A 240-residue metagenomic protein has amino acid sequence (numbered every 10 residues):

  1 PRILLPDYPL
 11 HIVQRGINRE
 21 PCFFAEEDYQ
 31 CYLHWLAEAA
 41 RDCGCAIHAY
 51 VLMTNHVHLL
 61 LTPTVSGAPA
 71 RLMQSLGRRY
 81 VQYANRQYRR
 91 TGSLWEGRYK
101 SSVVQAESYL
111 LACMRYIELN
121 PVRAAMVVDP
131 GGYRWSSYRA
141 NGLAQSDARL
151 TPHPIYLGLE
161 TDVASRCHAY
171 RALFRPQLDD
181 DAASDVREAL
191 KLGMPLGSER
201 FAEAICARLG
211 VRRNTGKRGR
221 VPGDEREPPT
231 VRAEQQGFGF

Functional and structural regions predicted by a protein language model:
P1-T54, T62-F240: Short Pro-Cys-Gly-centered "Cys-loop" motif that presents a nucleophilic cysteine in a tight turn
